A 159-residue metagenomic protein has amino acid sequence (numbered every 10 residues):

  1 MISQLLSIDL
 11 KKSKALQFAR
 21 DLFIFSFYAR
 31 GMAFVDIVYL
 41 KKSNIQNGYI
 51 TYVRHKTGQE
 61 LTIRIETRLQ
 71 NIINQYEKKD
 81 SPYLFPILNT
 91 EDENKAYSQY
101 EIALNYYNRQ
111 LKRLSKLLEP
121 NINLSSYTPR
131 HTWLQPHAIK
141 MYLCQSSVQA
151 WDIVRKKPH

Functional and structural regions predicted by a protein language model:
M1-F34: Basic, Lys/Arg- and aromatic-enriched nucleic-acid-binding interface segment
M1-S3, E66-N121: Active-site/catalytic core of tyrosine-dependent DNA strand-transfer enzymes
S7-K14, N108-Q149, I153: Short, basic (Lys/Arg/His-rich) helix/loop patches that form interaction surfaces in the mid-to-C-terminal regions
D9-K14, T51-L61, N94-A103, N121-S125: Short, contiguous acidic/charged loop-to-helix segments that flank catalytic cores in large enzymes
F25-D36, K140-Y142, W151-I153: A short, glycine-centered helix-capping/turn motif at helix boundaries that positions DNA-contacting or catalytic
Y39-Q75: Conserved tyrosine-mediated DNA breakage-rejoining catalytic core shared by Y-recombinases
R54-G58, W151-H159: Catalytic-site neighborhood detector that most strongly recognizes the C-terminal catalytic loop/helix of tyrosine
